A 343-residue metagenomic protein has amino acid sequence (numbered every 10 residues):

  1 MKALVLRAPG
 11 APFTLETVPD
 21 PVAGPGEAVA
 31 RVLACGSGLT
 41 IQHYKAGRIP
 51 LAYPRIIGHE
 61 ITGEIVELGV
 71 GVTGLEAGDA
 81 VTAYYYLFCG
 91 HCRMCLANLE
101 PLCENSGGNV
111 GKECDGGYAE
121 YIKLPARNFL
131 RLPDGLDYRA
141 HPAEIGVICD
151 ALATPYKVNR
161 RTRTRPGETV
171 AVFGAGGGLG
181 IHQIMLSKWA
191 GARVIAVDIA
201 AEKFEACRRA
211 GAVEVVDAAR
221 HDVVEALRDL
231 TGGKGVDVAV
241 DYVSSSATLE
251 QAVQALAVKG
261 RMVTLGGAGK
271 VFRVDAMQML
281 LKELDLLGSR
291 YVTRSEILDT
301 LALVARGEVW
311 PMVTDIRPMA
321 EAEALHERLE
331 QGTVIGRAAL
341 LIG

Functional and structural regions predicted by a protein language model:
M1, E250, R294-G343: C-terminal hydrophobic helical "lid"/dimerization subdomain of Rossmann-like NAD(P)H-dependent oxidoreductases
P19-G36, A46-L96, C114, G135-D137: Glycine-rich beta-strand-centered segment in the early N-terminal region that forms part of a ligand/cofactor-binding
A80, T169, G260-R261, D285: Short glycine-centered segments of the SAM/dcSAM-binding site in methyltransferase folds
C89-G174: NAD(P)H dinucleotide-binding glycine-rich loop of Rossmann-like/cofactor-binding domains, especially the beta1-alpha1
Y138-H221, E225: Mid-domain Rossmann-like dinucleotide-binding core that forms the NAD(H)/NADP(H) cofactor-binding site
L230-V238: A glycine-rich helix->loop->beta "capping" turn within Rossmann-like NAD(P)(H)-dependent oxidoreductase domains
L256-A257: Helix-to-beta-strand junctions that scaffold the AdoMet/dcAdoMet cofactor pocket in Class I SAM-dependent enzymes
R261-V263, R273-V313: Rossmann-fold dehydrogenase core element
